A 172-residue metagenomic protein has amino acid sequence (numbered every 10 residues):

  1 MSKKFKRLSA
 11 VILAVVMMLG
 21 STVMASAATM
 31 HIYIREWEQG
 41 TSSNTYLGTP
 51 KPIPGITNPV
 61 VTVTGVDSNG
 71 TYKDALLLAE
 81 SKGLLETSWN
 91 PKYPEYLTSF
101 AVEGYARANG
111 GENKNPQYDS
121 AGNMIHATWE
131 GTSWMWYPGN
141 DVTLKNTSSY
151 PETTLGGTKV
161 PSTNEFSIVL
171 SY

Functional and structural regions predicted by a protein language model:
F5-A25: Sec-dependent N-terminal signal peptides of Gram-positive bacterial secreted proteins and lipoproteins
S21-Y172: Ubiquitin-like/PB1-type beta-grasp interaction modules and other compact soluble beta-rich domains
